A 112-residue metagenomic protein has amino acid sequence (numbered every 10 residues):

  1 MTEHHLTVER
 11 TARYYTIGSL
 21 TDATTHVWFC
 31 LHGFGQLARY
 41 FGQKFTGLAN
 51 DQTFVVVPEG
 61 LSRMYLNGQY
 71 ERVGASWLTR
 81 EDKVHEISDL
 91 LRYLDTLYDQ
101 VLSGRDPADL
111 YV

Functional and structural regions predicted by a protein language model:
M1-H5: Basic/polar N-terminal segments that are highly enriched at the extreme N-terminus, encompassing both cleavable
V8-D109: Serine-hydrolase catalytic machinery in alpha/beta-hydrolase-like enzymes
V112: Gly/Ala-rich beta-loop-alpha elbow adjacent to hydrolase catalytic centers
